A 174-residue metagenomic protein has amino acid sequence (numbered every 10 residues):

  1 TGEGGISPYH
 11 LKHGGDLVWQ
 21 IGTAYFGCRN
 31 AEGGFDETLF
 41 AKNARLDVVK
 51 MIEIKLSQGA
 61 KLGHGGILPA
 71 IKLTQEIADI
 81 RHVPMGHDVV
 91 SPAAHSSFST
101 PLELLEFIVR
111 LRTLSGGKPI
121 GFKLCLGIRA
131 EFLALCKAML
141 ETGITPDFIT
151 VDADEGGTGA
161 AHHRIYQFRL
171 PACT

Functional and structural regions predicted by a protein language model:
T1-S96, E103: N-terminal capping/small domains of soluble enzymes
H95-T174: Glycine-rich phosphate/ribose-binding loops and adjacent secondary-structure elements that form binding surfaces
